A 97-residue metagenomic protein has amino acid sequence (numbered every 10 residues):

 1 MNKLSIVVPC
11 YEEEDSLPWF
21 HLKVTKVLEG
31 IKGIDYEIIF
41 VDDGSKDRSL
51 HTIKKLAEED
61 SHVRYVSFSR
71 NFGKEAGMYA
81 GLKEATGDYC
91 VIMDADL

Functional and structural regions predicted by a protein language model:
M1-L97: Structured catalytic core of nucleotide-sugar glycosyltransferases
